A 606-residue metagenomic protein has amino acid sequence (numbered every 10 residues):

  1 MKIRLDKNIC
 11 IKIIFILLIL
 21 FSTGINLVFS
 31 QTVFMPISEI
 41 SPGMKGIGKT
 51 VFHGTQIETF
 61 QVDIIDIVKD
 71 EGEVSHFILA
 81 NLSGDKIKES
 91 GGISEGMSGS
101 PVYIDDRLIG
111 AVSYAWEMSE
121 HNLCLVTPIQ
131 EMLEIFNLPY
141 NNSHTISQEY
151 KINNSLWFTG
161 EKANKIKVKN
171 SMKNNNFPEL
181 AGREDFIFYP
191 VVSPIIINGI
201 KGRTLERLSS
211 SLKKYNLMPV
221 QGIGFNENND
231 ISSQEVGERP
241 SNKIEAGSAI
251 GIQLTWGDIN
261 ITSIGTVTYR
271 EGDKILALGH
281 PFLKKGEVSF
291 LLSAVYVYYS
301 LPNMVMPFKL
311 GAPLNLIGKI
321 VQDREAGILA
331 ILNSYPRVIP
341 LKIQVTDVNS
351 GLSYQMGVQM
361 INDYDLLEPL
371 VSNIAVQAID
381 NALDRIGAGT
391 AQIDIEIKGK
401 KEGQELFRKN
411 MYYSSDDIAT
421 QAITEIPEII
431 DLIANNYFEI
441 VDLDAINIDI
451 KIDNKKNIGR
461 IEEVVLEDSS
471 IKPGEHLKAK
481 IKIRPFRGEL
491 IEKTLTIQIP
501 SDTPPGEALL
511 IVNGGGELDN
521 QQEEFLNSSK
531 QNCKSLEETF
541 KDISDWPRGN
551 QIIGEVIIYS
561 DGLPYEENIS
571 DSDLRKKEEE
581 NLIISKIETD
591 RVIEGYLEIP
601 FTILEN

Functional and structural regions predicted by a protein language model:
M1-R4, I19-F21: A subset of signal/propeptide-processing and intrinsically disordered low-complexity segments in secreted/extracellular
K2-I14: Bacterial N-terminal signal peptides that target proteins for export
K7-I9, L27, D106: Short linear motifs in intrinsically disordered/low-complexity regions
I13-I25: Bacterial N-terminal signal peptides
F29-N606: Terminal presequence/propeptide segments associated with secretion/organelle targeting and zymogen/polyprotein
